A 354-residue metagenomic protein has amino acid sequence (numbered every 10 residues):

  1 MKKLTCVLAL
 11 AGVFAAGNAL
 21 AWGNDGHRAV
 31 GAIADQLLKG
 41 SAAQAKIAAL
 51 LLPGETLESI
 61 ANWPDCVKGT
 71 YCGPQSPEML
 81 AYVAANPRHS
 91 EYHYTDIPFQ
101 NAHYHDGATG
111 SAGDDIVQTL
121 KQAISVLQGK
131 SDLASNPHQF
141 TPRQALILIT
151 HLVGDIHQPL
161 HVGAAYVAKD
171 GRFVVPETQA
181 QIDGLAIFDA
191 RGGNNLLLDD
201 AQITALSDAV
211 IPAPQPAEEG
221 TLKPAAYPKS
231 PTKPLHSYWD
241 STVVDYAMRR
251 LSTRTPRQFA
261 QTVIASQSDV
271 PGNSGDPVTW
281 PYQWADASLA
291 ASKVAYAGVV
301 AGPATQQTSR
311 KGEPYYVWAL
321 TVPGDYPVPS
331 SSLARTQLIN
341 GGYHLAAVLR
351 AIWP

Functional and structural regions predicted by a protein language model:
M1-V7: Bacterial N-terminal signal peptides that target proteins for export
V7-L8, I147: Residue-level detector of transmembrane insertion/anchoring sites
A16-N18: N-terminal signal peptide c-region/cleavage motif recognized by signal peptidases
L20-L152, P159-P354: N-terminal, motif-rich segments that launch catalysis or mediate targeting to/interaction with membranes, typified by
